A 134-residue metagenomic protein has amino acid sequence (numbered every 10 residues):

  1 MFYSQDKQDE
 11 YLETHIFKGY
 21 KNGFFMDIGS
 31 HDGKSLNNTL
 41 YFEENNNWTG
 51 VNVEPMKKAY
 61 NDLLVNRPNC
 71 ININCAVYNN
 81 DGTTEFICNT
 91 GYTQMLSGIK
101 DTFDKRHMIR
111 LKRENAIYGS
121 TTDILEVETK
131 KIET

Functional and structural regions predicted by a protein language model:
M1-T134: Phosphate/nucleotide-binding beta-alpha loop and adjacent structural elements of enzyme active sites
